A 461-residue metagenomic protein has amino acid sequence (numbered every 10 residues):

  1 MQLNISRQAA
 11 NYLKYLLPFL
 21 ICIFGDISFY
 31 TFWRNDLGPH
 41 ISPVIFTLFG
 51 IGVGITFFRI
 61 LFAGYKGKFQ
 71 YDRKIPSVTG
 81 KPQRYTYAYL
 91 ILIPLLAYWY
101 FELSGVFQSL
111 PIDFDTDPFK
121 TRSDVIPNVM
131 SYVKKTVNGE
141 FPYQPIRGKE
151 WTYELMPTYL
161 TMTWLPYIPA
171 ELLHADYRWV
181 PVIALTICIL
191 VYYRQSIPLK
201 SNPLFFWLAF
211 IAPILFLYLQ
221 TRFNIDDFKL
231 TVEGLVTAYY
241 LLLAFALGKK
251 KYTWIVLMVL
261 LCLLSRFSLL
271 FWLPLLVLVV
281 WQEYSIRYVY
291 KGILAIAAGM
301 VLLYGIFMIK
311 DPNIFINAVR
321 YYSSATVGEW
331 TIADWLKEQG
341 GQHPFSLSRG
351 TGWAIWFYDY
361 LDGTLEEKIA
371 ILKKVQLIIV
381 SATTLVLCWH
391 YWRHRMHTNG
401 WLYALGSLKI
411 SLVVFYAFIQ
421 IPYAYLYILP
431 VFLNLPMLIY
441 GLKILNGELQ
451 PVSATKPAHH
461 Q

Functional and structural regions predicted by a protein language model:
M1-Q108, R393-I410, L438-Q461: Start-transfer (signal-anchor) and selected internal transmembrane alpha helices of multi-pass inner/ER membrane
G25-Y30, Y288-L412: Membrane-lumen/periplasm interface segments of specific transmembrane helices in polyprenyl phosphate-linked
T86-P181: Intramembrane catalytic core of multi-pass membrane enzymes that act on lipidic substrates
W164-L165, Y192, W207-G234, V413-Q420: Aromatic- and kink-enriched transmembrane "portal" helix at the membrane-lumen/periplasm boundary that abuts
I168, D176-P203, L385-R393: Transmembrane-helix motifs of polytopic, lipid-linked glycan transferases
V232-Y252: Specific aromatic-rich, kink-prone transmembrane helix
A244, T253-L278, V413: Membrane-interface alpha helices of multi-pass inner-membrane proteins
W272-A298: Perimembrane helix-loop-helix junctions
